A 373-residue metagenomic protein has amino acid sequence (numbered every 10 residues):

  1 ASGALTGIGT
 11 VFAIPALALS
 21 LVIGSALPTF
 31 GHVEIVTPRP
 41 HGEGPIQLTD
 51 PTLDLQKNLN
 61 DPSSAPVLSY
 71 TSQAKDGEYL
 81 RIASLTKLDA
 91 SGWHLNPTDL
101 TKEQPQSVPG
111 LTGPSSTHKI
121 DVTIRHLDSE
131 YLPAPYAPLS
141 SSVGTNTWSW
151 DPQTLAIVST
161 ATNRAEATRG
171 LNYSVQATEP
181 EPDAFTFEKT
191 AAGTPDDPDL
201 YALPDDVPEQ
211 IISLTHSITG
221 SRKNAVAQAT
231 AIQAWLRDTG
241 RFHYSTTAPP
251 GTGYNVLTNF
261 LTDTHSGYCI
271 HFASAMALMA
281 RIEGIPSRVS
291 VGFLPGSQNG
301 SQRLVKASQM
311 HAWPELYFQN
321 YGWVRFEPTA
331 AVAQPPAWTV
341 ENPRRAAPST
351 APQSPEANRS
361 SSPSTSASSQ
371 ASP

Functional and structural regions predicted by a protein language model:
A1-P373: Helix-boundary/low-complexity linker signature
